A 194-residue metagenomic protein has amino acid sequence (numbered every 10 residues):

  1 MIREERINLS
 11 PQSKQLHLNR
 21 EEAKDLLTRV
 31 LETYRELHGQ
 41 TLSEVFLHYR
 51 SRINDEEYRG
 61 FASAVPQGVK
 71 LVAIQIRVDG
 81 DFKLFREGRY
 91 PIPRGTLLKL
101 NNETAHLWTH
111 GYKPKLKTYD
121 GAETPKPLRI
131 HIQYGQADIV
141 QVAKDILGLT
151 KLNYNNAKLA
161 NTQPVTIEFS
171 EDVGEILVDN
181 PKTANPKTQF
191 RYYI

Functional and structural regions predicted by a protein language model:
M1-I194: Long, contiguous domain-sized segments
